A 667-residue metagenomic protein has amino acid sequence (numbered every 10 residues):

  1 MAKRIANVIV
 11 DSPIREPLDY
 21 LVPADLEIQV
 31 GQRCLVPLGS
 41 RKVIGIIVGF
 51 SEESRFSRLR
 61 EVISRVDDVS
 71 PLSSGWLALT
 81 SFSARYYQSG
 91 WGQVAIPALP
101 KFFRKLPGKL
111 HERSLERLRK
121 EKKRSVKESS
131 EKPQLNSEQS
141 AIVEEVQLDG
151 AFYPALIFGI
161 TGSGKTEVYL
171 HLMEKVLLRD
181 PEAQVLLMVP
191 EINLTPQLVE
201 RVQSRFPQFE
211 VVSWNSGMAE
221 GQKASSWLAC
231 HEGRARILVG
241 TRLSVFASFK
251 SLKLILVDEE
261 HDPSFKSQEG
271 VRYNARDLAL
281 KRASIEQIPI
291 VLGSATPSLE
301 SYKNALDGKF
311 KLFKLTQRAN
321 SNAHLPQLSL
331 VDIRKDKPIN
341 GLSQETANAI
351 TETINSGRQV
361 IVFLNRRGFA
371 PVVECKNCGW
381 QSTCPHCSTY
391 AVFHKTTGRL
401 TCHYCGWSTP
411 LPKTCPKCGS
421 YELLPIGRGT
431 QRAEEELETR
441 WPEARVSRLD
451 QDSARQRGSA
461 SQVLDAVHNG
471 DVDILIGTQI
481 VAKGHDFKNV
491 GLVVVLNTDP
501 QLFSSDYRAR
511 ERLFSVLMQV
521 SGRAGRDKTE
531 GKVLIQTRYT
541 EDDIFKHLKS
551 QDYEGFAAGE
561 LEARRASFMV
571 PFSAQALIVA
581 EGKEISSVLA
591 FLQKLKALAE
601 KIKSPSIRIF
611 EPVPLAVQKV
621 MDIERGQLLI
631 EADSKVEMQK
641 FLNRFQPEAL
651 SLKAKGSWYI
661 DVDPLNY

Functional and structural regions predicted by a protein language model:
A2-P154, G162, L328: Terminal, basic amphipathic appendages of nucleotide-handling enzymes
L26-Q32, I585-A590, K635-L642: Short, conserved charged micro-motifs
K42, R608-V636: Short, intrinsically disordered low-complexity segments
L59-V62, C378-W380, Q618-E631, V662-Y667: Short, low-order "capping/linker" segments at domain edges
N136, A151-L589, K596-A597, K601 (+4 more regions): Inter-lobe coupling/hinge segments of SF2-like helicase ATPases
F591-A597, Q639-E648: Short amphipathic alpha-helices in soluble, non-transmembrane regions that often serve as interface/regulatory elements
K603-L615, A654-V662: Short beta-strand elements
K635, N643, P647-Y667: Generic C-terminus detector
